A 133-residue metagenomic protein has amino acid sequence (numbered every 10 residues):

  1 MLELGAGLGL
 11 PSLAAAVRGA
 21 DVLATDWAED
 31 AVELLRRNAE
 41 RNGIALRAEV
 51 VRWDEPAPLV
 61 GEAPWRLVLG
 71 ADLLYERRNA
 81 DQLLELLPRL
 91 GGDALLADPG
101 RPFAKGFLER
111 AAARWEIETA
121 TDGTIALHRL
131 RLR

Functional and structural regions predicted by a protein language model:
M1-R133: S-adenosylmethionine-dependent methyltransferases
